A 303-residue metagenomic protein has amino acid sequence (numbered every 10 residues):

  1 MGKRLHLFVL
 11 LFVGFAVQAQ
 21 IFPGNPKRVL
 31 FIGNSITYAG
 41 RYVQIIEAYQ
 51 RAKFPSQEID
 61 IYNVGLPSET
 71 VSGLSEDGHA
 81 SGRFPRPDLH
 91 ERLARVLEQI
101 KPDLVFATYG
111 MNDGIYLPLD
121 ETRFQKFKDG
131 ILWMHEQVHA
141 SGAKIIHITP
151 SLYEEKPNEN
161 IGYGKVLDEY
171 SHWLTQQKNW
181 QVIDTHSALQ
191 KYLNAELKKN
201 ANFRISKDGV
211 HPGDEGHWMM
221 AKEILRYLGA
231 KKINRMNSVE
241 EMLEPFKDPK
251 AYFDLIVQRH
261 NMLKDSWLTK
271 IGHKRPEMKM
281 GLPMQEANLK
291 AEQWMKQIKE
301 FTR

Functional and structural regions predicted by a protein language model:
K3-L10: Sec-dependent signal peptide recognition, specifically the positively charged N-region followed immediately by
G14-A16: N-terminal signal peptide c-region/cleavage motif recognized by signal peptidases
Q18-S68, S72-S75, R83, L93-K101 (+2 more regions): Serine-esterase "nucleophile elbow" of acetyl-processing enzymes
N25, N200-R303: Conserved catalytic region of serine esterases and O-acyltransferases that act on ester linkages in lipids
F31-I32, V43-Q44, G73-E76, R83-Q125 (+2 more regions): Oxyanion-hole/transition-state-stabilizing segment in secreted/luminal serine hydrolases and related acyltransferases
S35-Y38, L66-S72, L104, M111-Y116 (+3 more regions): Solvent-exposed loop/turn segments at secondary-structure junctions within structured extracellular/periplasmic domains
H139-K144: A short helix->loop->beta-strand "cap" motif at the edges of active sites that frequently abuts
E155-S187: Substrate-gating cap/lid alpha-helix
